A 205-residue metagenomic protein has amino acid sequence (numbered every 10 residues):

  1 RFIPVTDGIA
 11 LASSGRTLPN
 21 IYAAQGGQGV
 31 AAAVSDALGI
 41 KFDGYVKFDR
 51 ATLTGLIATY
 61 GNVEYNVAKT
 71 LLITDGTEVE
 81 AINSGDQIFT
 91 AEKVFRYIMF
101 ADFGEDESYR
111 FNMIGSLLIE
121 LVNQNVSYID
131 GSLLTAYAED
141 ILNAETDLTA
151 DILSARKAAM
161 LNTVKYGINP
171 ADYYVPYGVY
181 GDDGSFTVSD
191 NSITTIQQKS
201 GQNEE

Functional and structural regions predicted by a protein language model:
R1-E205: Non-catalytic, solvent-exposed segments at the cell envelope interface
